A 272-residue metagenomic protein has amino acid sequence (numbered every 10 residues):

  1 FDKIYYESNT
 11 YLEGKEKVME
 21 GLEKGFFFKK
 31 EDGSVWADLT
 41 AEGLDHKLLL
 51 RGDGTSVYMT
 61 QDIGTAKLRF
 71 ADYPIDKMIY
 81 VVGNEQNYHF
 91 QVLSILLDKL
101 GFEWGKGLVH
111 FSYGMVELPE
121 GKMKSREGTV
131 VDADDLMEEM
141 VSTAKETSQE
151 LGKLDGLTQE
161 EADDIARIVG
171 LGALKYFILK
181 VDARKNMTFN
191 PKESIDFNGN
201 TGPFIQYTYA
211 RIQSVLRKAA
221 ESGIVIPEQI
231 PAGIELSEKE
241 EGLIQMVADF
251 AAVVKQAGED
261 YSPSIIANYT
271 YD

Functional and structural regions predicted by a protein language model:
F1-D272: Non-catalytic interaction-recognition regions
